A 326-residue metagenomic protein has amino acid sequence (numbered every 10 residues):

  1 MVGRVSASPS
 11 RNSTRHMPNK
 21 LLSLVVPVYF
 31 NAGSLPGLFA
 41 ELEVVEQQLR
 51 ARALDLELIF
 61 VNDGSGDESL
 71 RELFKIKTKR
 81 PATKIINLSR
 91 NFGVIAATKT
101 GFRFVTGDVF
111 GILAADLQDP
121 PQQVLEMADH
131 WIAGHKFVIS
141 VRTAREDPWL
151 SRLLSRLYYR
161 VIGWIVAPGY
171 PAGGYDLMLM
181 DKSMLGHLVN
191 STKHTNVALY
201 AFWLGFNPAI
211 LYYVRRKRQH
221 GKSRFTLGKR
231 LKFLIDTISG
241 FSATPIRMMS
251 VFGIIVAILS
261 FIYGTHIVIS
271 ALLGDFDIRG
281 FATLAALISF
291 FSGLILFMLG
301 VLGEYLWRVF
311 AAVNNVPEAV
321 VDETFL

Functional and structural regions predicted by a protein language model:
V2, P9-L21, L199-L326: Hydrophobic helical membrane-anchoring modules
P9-D147: Structured catalytic core of nucleotide-sugar glycosyltransferases
T78, R103, D129, A133 (+5 more regions): Solvent-exposed polar/charged
K84-I86, G169, A209: Structural signal for short hydrophobic segments within the conserved structured cores of catalytic domains across
L88-R90, V94-F104, P121-T195, R216-I235: Acceptor/aglycone-binding surface of glycosyltransferases and processive sugar-polymer synthases
